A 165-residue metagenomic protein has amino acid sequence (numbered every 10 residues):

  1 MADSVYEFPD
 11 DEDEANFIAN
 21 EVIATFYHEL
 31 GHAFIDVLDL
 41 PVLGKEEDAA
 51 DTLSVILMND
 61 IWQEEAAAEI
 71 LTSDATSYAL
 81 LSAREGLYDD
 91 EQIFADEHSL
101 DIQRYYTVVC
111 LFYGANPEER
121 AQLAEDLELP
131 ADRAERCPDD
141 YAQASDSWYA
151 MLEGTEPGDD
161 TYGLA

Functional and structural regions predicted by a protein language model:
M1-A19, L30-D36: Active-site scaffold of zinc-dependent metalloenzymes
D13-T25, P41-D48, S99: Soluble non-cytosolic domains of exported or imported proteins
F26-L38, A49, L53: Active-site His/Glu-centered metal-binding helix of metallohydrolases
F34, L53-M58, V108-L111: Buried hydrophobic packing segments
V37, P41-V42, E65: Inter-helical turn/loop segments and adjacent helix faces that build the functional surface of alpha-helical bundle
G44-W62: An active-site-proximal "capping" alpha-helix that borders the catalytic cofactor pocket
D60-C110: Active-site/pore-lining binding-face segments in mid-to-C-terminal subdomains
D90-A165: Pan-zinc metallopeptidase signature
